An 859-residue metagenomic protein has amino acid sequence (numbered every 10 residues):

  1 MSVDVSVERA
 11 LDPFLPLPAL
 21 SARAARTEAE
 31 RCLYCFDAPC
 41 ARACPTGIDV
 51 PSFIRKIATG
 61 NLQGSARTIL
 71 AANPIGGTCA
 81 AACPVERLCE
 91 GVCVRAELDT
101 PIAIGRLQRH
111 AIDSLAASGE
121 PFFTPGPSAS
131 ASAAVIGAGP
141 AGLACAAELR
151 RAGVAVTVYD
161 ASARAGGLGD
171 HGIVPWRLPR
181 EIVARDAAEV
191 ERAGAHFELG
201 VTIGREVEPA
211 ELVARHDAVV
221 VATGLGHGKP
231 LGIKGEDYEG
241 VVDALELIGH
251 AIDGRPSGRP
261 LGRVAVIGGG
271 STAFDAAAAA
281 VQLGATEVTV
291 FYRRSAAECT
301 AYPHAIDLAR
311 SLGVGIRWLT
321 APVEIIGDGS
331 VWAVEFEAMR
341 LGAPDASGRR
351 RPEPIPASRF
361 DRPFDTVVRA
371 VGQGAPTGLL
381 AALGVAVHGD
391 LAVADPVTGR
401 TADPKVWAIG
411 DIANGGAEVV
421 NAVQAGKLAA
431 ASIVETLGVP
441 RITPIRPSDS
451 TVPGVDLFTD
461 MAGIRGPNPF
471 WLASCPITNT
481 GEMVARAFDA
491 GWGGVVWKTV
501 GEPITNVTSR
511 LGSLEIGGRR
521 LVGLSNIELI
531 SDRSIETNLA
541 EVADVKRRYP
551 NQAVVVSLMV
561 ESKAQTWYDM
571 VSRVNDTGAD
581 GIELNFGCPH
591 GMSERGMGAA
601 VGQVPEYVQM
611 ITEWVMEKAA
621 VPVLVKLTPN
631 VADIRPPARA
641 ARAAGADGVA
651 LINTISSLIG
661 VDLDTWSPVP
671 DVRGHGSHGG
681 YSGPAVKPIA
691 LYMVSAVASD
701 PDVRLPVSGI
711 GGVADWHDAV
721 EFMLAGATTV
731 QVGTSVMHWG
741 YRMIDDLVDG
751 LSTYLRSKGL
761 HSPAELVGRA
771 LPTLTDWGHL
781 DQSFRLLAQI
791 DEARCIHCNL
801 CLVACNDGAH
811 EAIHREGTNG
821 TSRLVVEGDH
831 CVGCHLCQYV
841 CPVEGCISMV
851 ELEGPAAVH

Functional and structural regions predicted by a protein language model:
R9-A10, F14-L17, F197, R317 (+6 more regions): Alpha/beta catalytic cores of nucleotide-metabolism and tRNA/nucleoside-modifying enzymes
P13-P39, G64-V85, G119-A134, A141 (+10 more regions): Ferredoxin-like iron-sulfur electron-transfer modules
Y34-T59, T78-R109, T157, F197 (+4 more regions): Iron-sulfur cluster-binding cysteine motifs and their immediate structural context in ferredoxin-like electron-transfer
A111-P127, R185-R205, G228-L283, V387-A402: Glycine-rich dinucleotide-binding loop and its adjacent helix/turn
A155-V158, S162-E189, F197, A277-E324 (+1 more regions): Rossmann-like dinucleotide-binding cores of NAD(P)H-dependent redox enzymes
D237-L261, S347-G416: FAD-site-proximal beta/loop scaffold in flavoenzymes
I409-T436: A conserved FAD-binding loop/helix module that cradles the flavin
A485-A490, E561-S708, W716-E721, A725-T729 (+1 more regions): Alpha/beta enzyme core
